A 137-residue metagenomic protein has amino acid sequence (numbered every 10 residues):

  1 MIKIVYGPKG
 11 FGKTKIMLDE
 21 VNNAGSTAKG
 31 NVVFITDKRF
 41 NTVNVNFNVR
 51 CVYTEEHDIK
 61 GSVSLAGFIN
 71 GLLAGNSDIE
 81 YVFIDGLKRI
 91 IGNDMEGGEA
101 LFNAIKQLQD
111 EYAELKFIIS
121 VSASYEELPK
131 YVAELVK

Functional and structural regions predicted by a protein language model:
M1-G71, L128-K130: Conserved P-loop
A24-T27, N44, A74-N76, Q107-L115: Conserved catalytic network of the ASCE P-loop NTPase/AAA+ motor domain
E56, D78-K137: Replace "adjacent to P-loop NTPase cores in ATP/GTP-dependent enzymes" with "adjacent to NTP-binding cores
